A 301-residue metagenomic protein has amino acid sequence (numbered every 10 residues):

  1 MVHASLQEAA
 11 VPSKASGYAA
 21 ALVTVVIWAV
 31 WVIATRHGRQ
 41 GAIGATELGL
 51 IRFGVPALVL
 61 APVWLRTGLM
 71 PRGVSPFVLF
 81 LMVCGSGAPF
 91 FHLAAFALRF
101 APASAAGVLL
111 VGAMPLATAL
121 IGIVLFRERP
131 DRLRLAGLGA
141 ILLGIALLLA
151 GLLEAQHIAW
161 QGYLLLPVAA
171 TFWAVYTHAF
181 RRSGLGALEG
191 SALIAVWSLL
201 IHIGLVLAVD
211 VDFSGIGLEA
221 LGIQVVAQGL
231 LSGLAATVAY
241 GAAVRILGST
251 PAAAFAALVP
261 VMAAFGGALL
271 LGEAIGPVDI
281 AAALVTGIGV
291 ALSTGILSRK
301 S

Functional and structural regions predicted by a protein language model:
V2-L50, L152-R182, I201, S301: Glycine-/small-residue-enriched transmembrane alpha-helix faces in small-molecule transporters and effluxers
A15-A20, T46-P62, F77-L81, A136-L143 (+3 more regions): Hydrophobic alpha-helical transmembrane segments of multi-pass integral membrane proteins, especially transporters
A19, I51, F91, A106-A113 (+2 more regions): Helix-helix packing/entry segments at the starts of transmembrane helices
I27, W31-V32, A61-L110, A119 (+2 more regions): Specific transmembrane alpha-helical segments of multi-pass solute transporters/efflux pumps, especially DMT/EamA
I33-A45, R99, L147-A159, V206-V225 (+1 more regions): Membrane-interface helix termini and inter-helical loops of multi-pass transporters
G38, L48, R52, A97 (+7 more regions): Hydrophobic/aromatic residues within transmembrane alpha-helices of multi-pass small-molecule transporters
V59, V63-L65, M114-G139, V261-A281: C-terminal transmembrane-helix exit sites in multi-pass transporters
L60, L133-G151, H202, A257 (+2 more regions): Hydrophobic transmembrane alpha-helices of multi-pass small-molecule transport proteins
